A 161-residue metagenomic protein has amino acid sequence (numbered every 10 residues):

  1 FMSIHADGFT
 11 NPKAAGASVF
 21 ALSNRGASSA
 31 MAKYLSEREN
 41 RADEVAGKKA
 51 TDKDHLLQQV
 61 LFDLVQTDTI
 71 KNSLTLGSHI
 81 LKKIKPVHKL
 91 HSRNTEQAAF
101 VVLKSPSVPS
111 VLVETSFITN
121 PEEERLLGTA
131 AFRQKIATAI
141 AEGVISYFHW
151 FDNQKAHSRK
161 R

Functional and structural regions predicted by a protein language model:
F1-R161: Active-site-proximal helix/loop segments of hydrolytic enzymes
